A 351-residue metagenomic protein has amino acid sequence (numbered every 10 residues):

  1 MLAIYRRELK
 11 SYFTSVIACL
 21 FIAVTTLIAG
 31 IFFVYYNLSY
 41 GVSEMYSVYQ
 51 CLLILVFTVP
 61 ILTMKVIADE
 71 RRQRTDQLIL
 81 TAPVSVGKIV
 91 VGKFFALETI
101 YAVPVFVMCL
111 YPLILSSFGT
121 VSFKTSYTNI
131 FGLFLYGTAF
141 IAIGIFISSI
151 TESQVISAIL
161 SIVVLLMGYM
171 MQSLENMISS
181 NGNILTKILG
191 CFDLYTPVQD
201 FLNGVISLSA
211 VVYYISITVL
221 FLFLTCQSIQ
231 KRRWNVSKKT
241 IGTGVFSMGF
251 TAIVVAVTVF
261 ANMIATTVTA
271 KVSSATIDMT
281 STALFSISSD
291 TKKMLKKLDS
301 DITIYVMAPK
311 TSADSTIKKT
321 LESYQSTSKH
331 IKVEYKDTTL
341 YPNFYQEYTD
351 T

Functional and structural regions predicted by a protein language model:
M1-A18, W234: Aromatic- and glycine-rich beta-strand/loop motifs that create alpha-glucan
V16-Y36, Q50-P60, V163-M167, A252-V254: Hydrophobic alpha-helical transmembrane segments of multi-pass membrane transport/permease proteins
F32-N37, G41-C51, F95-S157: Secretory targeting signals
Y36-S39, L160, L166-S228, N235: Terminal transmembrane helical anchor/hairpin motif
S43-V48, L62-L80, F94: Transmembrane helix boundary and interhelical loop/hinge segments in multi-pass membrane proteins
Y49-D69, Y101-P104: Long, hydrophobic alpha-helical segments
K239-T266: Internal/C-terminal transmembrane anchor helices
V268-T351: Juxtamembrane extramembrane loops of integral membrane proteins
